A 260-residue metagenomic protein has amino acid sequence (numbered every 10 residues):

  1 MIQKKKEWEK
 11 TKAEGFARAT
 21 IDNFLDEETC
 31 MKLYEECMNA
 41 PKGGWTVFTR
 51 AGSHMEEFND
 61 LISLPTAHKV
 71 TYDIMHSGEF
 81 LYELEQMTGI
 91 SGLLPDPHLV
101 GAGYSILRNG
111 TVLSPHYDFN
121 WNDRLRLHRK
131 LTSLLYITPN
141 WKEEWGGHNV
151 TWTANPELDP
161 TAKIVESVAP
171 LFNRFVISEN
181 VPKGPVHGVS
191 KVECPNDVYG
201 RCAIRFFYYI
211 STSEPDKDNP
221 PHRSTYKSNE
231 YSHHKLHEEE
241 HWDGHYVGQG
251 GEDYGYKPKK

Functional and structural regions predicted by a protein language model:
I2-T88: Non-heme Fe(II)/2-oxoglutarate
T20-I21, V47, L94-P97, G103 (+2 more regions): A structural signal for short, well-ordered beta-strand segments and their strand-loop junctions that often border
D26, C30, H68, S77-L81 (+6 more regions): A structural signal for well-ordered alpha-helical scaffolds and beta->alpha junctions
M38, I74-H128, N140, E144: Non-heme Fe(II) oxygenase catalytic core, chiefly the N-lobe of the double-stranded beta-helix
A51-M55, G101-G103, C194: Short amphipathic alpha-helical segments embedded in low-complexity Lys/Glu-rich regions
G52, I137-N140: Short, flexible beta-strand-to-coil junctions
G110-T111, D118-R129, P139-K260: Catalytic core of Fe(II)/2-oxoglutarate
T132-Y136: Eukaryotic charged/polar low-complexity linker/IDR segments
